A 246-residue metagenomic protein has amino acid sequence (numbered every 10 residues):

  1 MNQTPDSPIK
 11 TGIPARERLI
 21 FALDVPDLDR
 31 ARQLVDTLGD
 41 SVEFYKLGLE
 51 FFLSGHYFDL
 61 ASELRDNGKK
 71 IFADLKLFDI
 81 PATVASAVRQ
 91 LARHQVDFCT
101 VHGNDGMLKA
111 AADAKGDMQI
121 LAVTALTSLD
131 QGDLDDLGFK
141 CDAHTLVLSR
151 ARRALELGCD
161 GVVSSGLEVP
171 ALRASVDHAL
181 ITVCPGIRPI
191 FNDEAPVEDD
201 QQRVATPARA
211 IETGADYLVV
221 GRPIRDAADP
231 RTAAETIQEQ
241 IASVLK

Functional and structural regions predicted by a protein language model:
M1-L34, V169-P170, A174-D177, V197 (+3 more regions): N-terminal amphipathic alpha-helix/helix-capping segment at the start of soluble metabolic enzymes
I13-L19, D79-G161, S165-P170, S175-V183 (+1 more regions): Conserved anion-binding
F21, Y45, K76, C99 (+4 more regions): Conserved, mostly hydrophobic/aromatic
L34, A82-L91, F191-D216, T232-A233: Catalytic cores of alpha/beta
T37-L38, E63-L64, L91, A111 (+4 more regions): Generic structural signal for hydrophobic
D40, N67, H94, L157 (+1 more regions): Structural motif
I71-F72, I120, T182, L218: Hydrophobic beta-strand scaffold residues
K109-A114, I211, I224-K246: C-terminal helical cap(s) of enzyme catalytic domains, especially alpha/beta-barrels
